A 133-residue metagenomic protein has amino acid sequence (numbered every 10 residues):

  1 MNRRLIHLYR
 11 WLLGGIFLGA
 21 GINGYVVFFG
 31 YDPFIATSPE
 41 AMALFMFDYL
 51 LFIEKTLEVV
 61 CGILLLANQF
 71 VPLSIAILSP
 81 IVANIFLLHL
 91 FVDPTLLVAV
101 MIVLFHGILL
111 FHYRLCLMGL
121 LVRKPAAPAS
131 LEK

Functional and structural regions predicted by a protein language model:
M1-F29, F52, A67-K133: Extended, low-polarity transmembrane helix blocks
F34-D48: Perimembrane loop-to-helix junctions flanking transmembrane segments
K55-G62: Core segments of transmembrane alpha-helices that mediate helix-helix packing or line hydrophobic substrate/ligand
